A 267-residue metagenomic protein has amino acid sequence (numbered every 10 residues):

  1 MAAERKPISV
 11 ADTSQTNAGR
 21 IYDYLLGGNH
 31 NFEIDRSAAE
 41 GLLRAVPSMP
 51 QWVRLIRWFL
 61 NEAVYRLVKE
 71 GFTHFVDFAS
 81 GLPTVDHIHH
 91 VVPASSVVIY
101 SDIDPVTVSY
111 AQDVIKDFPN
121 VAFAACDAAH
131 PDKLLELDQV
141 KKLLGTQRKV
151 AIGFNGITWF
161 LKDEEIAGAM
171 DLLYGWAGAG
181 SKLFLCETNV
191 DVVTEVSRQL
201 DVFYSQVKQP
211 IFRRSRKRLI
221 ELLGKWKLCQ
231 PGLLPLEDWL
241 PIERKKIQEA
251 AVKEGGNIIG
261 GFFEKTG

Functional and structural regions predicted by a protein language model:
M1-C126, H130-T146, Y174, N257: Rossmann-like AdoMet
A129, I157-F160, T188-V192: Short "lid" loop at the C-terminus of a central beta-strand within the Rossmann-like core of SAM-dependent
D132-L135, F160-L173: A short, conserved alpha-helix within the catalytic core of class I
L144-T158: Short SAM/SAH-binding signature in class I
A151-F154, M170, W176-T188: Conserved beta-strand signature within the Rossmann-like core of class I S-adenosyl-L-methionine
V193-K208: Short, glycine-/aromatic-enriched active-site segment of Class I SAM-dependent methyltransferases
P210-L233: Short alpha-helix
W239-G267: Core SAM-dependent methyltransferase catalytic element
